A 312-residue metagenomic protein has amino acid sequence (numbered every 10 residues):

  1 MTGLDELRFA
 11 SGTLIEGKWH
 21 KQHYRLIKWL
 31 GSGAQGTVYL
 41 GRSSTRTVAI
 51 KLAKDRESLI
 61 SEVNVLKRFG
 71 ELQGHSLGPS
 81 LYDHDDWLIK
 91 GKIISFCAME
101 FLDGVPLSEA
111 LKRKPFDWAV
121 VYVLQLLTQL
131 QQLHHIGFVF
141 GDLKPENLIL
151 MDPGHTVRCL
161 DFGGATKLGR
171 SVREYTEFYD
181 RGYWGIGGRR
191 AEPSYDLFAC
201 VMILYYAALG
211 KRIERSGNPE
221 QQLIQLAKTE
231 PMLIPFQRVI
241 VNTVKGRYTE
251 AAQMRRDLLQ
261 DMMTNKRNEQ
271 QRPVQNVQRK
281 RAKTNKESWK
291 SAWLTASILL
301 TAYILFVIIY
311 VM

Functional and structural regions predicted by a protein language model:
H23, I27, A34-V63: ATP-binding glycine-rich loop module of kinase domains
P79-S95: Short beta-strand micro-motifs within the conserved protein kinase catalytic domain, predominantly in the N-lobe
K90-P106: Conserved short submotifs of the Hanks-type protein kinase catalytic core that shape the nucleotide-binding pocket
Y122-V123: Activation segment signature within eukaryotic-like protein kinase domains
L133-M151: Catalytic-loop of the protein kinase fold
E230-V244: Conserved C-terminal C-lobe helix
Y248-N268: Terminal C-lobe "cap" of eukaryotic-type protein kinase domains
K266-M312: C-terminal single-pass membrane-anchor helix
